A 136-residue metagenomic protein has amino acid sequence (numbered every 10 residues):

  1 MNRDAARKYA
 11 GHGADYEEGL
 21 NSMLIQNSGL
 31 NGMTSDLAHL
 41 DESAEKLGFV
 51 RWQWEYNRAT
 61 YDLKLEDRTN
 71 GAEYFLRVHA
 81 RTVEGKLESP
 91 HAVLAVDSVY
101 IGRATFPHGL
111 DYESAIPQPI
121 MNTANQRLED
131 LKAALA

Functional and structural regions predicted by a protein language model:
N2, Y16, L37-E88, G102-P107: Ser/Thr-rich, low-complexity intrinsically disordered terminal regions
N2-A10, E88-A136: Intrinsically disordered, low-complexity regulatory regions enriched in serine/threonine/proline and acidic residues
G11-G13, G19: Residue-identity detector for glycine
S22-D41: Short, extreme N-terminal segment that most often corresponds to the first beta-strand
